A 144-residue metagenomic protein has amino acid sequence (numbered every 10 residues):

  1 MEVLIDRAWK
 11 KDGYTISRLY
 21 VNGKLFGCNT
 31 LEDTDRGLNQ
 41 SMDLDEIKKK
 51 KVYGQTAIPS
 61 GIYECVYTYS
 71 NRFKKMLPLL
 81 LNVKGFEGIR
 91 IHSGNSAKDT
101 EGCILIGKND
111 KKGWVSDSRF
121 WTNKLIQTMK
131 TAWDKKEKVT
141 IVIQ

Functional and structural regions predicted by a protein language model:
M1-V139: Cell wall/extracellular polymer interaction/catalysis modules
I141-Q144: Extended terminal accessory/targeting regions
